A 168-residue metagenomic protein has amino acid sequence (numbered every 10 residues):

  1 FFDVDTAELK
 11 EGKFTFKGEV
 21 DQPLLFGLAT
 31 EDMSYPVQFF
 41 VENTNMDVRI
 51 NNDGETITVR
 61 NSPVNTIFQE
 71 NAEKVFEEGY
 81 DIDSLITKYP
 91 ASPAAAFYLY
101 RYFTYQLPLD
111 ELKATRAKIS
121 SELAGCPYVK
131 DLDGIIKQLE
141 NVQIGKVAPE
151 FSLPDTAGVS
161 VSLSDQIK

Functional and structural regions predicted by a protein language model:
F1, I57-V59, N65, E77-Q143: N-terminal targeting signals for export/organelle localization
F1-Y89: A non-transmembrane, solvent-exposed segment enriched in polar/low-complexity residues
D5-A7, G18, A95-A96, A148 (+1 more regions): Small-side-chain structural scaffolding
L9, F16, S120, S162-S164: Secondary-structure boundary/capping motif
K10-G12, V20, S121-C126, I144-K146: N-terminal start-of-chain detector that recognizes signal peptides and the immediate post-cleavage beginning
T30-D32, T44, E55, R101 (+4 more regions): Generic preference for flexible, low-structure residues
V37, R116-K118, P149-S152: Juxtamembrane/interface motifs at transmembrane-helix termini
K130-I167: N-terminal "domain-start" segment that seeds a small globular fold
